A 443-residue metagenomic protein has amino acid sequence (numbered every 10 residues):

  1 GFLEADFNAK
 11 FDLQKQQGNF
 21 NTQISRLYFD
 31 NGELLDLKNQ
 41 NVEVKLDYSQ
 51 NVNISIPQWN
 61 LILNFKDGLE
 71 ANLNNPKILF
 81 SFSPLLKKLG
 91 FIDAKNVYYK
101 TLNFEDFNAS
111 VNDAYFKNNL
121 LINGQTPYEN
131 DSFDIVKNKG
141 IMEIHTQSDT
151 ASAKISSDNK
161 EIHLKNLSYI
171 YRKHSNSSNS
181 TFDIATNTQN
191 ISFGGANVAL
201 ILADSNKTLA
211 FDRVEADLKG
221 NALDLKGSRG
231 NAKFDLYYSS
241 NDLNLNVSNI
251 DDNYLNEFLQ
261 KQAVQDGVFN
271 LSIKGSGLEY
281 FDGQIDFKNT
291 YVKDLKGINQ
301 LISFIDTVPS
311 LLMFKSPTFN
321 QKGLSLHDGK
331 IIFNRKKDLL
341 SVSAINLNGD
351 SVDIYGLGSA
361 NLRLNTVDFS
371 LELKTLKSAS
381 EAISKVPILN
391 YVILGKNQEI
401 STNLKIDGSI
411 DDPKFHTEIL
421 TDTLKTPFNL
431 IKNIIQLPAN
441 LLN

Functional and structural regions predicted by a protein language model:
G1-L324, I332-L340, V352-N443: Membrane-proximal interfacial segments on either side of biological membranes
H327: Short, flexible loop/turn motifs enriched in small residues
N346-N348: Short, glycine-rich nucleotide/cofactor-binding loops
